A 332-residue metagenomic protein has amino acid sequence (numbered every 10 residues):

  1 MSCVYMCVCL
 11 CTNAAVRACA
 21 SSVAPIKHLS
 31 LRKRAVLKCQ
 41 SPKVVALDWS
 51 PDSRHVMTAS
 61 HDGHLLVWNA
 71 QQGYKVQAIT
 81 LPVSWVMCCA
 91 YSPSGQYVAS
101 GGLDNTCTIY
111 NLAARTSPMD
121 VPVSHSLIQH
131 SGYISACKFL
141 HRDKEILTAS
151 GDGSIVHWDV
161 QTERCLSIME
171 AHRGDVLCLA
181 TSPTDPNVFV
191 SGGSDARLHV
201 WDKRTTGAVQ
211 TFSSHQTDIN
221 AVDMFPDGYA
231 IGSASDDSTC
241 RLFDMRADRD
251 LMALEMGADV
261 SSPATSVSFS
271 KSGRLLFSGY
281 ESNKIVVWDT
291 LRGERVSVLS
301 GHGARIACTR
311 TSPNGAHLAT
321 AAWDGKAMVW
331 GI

Functional and structural regions predicted by a protein language model:
M1-C3, C7-K43: Intrinsically disordered, low-complexity acidic/Ser/Thr/Pro-rich linker and tail segments in large eukaryotic scaffolds
K33, K43, D52, K75 (+17 more regions): WD40/WD-repeat beta-propeller blade-loop signature
L37-V44, T80-V86, L127-I134, E170-V176 (+3 more regions): WD40/WD-repeat beta-propeller blade N-cap
D48-S53, C89-G95, C137-K144, A149 (+6 more regions): Loop/turn segments within WD40 beta-propeller blades
A59-D62, G101-D104, A149-D152, S191-D195 (+3 more regions): Conserved strand-to-loop turn within each blade of WD40 beta-propeller repeats
L65-W68, C107-L112, I155-D159, L198-D202 (+3 more regions): WD40-repeat beta-propellers
S131, L140, K144-F225, Y229: Solenoidal tandem-repeat scaffolds enriched in leucines and small polar residues
R310-I332: Blade-level signature of beta-propeller repeat domains, shared across WD40, Kelch, NHL, RCC1 and BNR/Asp-box propellers
